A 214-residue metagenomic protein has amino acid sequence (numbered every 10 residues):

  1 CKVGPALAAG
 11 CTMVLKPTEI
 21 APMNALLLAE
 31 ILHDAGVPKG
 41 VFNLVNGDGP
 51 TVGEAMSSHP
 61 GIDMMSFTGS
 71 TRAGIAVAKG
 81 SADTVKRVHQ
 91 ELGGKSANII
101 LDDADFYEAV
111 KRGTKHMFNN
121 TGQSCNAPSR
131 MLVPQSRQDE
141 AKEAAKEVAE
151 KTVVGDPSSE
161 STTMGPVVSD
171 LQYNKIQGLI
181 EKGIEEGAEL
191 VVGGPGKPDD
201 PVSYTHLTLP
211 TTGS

Functional and structural regions predicted by a protein language model:
C1-E108: Rossmann-like NAD(P) dinucleotide-binding subdomain of oxidoreductase/dehydrogenase enzymes
M64, R72-H206: ALDH superfamily catalytic-core signature
H206, T211-S214: Single conserved hydrophobic/aromatic residue that forms the stacking wall/gate of nucleotide- or nucleobase-binding
